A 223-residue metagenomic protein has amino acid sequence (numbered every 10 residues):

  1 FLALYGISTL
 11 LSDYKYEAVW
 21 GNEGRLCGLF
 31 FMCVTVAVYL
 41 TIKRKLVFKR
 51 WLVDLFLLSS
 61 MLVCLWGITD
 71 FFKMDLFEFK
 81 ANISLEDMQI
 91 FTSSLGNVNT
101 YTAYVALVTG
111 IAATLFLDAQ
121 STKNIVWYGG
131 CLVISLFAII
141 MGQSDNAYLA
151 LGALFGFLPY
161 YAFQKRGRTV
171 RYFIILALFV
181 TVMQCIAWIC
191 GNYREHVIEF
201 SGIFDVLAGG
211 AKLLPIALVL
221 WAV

Functional and structural regions predicted by a protein language model:
L2-K15, G28-V223: Alpha-helical transmembrane segments of multi-pass inner-membrane proteins
A18: Surface-exposed binding/hinge segments that line and control ligand-binding clefts or catalytic entry sites
N22-G24: Extracytoplasmic loops and strand-loop junctions of Gram-negative outer membrane beta-barrel proteins
